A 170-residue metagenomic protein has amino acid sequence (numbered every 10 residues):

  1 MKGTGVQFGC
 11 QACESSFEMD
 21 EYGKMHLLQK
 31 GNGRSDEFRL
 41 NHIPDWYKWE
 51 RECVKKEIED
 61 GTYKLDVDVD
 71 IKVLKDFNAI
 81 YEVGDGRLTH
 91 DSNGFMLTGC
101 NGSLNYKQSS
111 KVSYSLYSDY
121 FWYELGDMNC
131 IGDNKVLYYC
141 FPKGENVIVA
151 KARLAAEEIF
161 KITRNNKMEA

Functional and structural regions predicted by a protein language model:
M1-K2: A broadly conserved sequence feature marking short terminus-proximal activation segments in nucleic acid-centric
G5-E18: Cysteine-rich micro-motifs
F8, G94-T98, F121-I131: Short polybasic amphipathic segments
M19, L88-D91, Y114-L116: Generic beta-strand structural signal
K30-T89: Anionic N-terminal interaction surfaces
F95-M96, S103-W122: Phosphoinositide-dependent membrane-docking surfaces
C130-K151: Canonical phosphoinositide-binding patch of PH/PH-like domains
E145-A170: Terminal and domain-flanking low-complexity segments
